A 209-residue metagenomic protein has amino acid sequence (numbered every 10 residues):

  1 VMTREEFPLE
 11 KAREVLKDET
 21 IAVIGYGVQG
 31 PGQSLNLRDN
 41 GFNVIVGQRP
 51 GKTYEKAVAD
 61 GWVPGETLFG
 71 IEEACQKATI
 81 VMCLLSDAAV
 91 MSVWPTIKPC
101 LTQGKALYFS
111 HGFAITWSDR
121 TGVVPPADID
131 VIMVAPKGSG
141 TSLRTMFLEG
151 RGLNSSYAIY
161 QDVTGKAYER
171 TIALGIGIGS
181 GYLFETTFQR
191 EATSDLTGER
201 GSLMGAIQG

Functional and structural regions predicted by a protein language model:
V1-G65: NAD(P)+-binding Rossmann beta1-loop-alpha1 motif at the extreme N-terminus of oxidoreductases
K17-E19, N40-F42, Q76-I80, T102-K105 (+3 more regions): Short coil/turn connectors at secondary-structure junctions
A22-I24, I80-M82, S156-I159: Short glycine-rich or small-residue beta-strand-to-loop segments that form or flank ligand, phosphate, metal/Fe-S
G41, A89, I97, L101 (+2 more regions): Structural signal for hydrophobic packing residues in well-ordered secondary-structure cores of soluble enzyme domains
R49, V58-T116, V124-S139: Rossmann-like NAD(P)-binding element
Y108-E199: Rossmann-fold dinucleotide-binding core
S202-A206: Acidic, His- and aromatic-enriched active-site or binding-groove loops in soluble protein domains that engage sugars
G209: Interdomain hinge/lid region at the active-site interface of Rossmann-like NAD(P)-dependent oxidoreductases
